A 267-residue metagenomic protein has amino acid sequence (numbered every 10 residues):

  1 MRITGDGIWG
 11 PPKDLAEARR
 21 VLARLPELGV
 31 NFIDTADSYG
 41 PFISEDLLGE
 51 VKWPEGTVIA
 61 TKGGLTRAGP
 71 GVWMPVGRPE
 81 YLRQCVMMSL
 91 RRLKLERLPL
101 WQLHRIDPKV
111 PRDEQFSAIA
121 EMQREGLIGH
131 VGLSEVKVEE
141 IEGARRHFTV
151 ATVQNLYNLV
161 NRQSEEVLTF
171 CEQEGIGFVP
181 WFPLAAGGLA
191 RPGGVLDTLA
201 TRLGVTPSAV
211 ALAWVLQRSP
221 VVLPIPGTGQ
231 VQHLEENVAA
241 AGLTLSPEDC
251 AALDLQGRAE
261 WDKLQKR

Functional and structural regions predicted by a protein language model:
M1-V58, R267: N-terminal binding-site loop/beta-alpha segment at the start of enzyme catalytic domains that lines or forms
M1-W9, A60-W73, R97, Q102: N-terminal small/glycine-rich loop or linker at the start of catalytic domains across soluble metabolic enzymes
W9-E17, I43, L47, W73-Q84 (+4 more regions): Alpha-helix N-cap and loop-to-helix initiation/capping positions
P11-L25, G77-L93, K137-G143: Short, acidic/polar
I33, L98, V131: Glycine-centered flexible beta-alpha turn that most often forms the glycine-rich phosphate-binding loop
G49-V58, L90-K94, R145-H147, L168-Q173: Acidic (Asp/Glu)-rich catalytic clusters
L90-P108: Active-site groove signature of glycoside hydrolases
I106-R267: Beta/alpha (TIM)-barrel catalytic core signal, keyed to glycine-rich beta->alpha loops juxtaposed to Asp/Glu that bind
